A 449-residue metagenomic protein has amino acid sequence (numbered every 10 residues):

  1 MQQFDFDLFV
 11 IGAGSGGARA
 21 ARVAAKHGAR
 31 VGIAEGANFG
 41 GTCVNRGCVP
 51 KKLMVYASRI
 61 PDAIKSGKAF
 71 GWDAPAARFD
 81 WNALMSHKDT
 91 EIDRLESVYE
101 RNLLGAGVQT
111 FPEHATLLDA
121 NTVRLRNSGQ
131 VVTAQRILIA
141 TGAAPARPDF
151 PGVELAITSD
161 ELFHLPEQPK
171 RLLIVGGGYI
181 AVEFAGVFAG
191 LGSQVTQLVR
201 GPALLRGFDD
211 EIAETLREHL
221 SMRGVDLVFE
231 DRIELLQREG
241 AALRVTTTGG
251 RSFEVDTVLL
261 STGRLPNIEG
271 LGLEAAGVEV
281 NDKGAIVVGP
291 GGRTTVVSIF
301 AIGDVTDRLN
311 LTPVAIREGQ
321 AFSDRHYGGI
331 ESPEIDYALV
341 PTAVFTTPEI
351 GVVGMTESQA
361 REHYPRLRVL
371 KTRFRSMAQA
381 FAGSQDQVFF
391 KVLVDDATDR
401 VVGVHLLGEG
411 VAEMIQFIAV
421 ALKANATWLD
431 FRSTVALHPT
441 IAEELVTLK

Functional and structural regions predicted by a protein language model:
M1-F4, V23, C43-R46, P50-V131 (+4 more regions): N-terminal Rossmann-like dinucleotide/flavin-binding domain of flavoprotein oxidoreductases that bind FAD/FMN
Q2-G14, Q168-G178: Beta1/beta-strand and adjacent pyrophosphate-binding region of the FAD-binding site in flavoprotein oxidoreductases
I11-G16, A20-A37, T42, V49 (+4 more regions): Flexible, glycine-rich terminal cap/loop adjacent to redox cofactors in electron-transfer oxidoreductases
A29-E35, I139, S193-V199: Short beta-strand "acidic-cap" motif of Rossmann-like dinucleotide-binding folds
C48, I139-Q194, L227, E274-A276 (+2 more regions): Glycine-rich dinucleotide-binding loop and its adjacent helix/turn
T90-E96, E100, F163-H164, P169-L173 (+5 more regions): Rossmann-like dinucleotide-binding cores of NAD(P)H-dependent redox enzymes
Q109-P112, T116-L125, V132, L191-P290 (+2 more regions): A Rossmann-like FAD-binding core segment of flavoenzymes
E154-K170, S252-E331: FAD-site-proximal beta/loop scaffold in flavoenzymes
